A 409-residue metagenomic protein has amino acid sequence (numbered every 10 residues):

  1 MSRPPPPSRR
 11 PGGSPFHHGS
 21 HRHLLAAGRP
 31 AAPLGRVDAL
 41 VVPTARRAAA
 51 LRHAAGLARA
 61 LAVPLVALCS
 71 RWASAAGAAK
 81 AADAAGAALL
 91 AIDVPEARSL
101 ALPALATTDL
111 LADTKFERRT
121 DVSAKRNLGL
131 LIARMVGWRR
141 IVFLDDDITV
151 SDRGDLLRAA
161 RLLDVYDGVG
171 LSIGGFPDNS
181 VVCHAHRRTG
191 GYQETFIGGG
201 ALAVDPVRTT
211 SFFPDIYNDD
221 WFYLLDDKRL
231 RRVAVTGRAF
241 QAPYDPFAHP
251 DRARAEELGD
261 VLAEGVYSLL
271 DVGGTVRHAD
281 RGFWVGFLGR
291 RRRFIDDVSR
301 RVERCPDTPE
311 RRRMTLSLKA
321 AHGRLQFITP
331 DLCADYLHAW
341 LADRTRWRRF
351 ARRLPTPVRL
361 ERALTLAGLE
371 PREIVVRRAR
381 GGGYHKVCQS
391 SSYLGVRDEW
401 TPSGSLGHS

Functional and structural regions predicted by a protein language model:
M1-A62, A67-R71: N-proximal low-complexity "stem/linker" segments adjacent to membrane-targeting elements
M1-P33, W138, G259-S409: Terminal low-complexity segments of carbohydrate-biosynthetic enzymes
A78-R134: Active-site-proximal specificity loops/subdomain of glycosyltransferases
M135, I148-A185: Conserved donor NDP-sugar-binding/catalytic core segment of glycosyltransferases
W138-R139, Q193-S211: Conserved nucleotide-sugar donor-binding and metal-coordinating catalytic region shared by glycosyltransferases
Y217-F222: Acidic donor-binding loop at a coil-to-helix junction in glycosyltransferase catalytic cores that engages
D227-Q241, A248-A255: Catalytic donor-sugar/metal-binding loop of nucleotide-sugar-dependent glycosyltransferases
